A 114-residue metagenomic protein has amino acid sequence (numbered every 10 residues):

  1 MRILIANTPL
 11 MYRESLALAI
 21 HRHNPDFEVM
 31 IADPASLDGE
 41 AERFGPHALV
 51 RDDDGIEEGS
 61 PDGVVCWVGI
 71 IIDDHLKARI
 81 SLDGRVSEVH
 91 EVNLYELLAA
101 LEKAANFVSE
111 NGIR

Functional and structural regions predicted by a protein language model:
M1-L10, L16: Conserved acidic segment of CheY-like receiver
Y12-E14, L37-G39, G55-G59: Short, charged/polar "capping" segments at the starts of alpha-helices and the immediately preceding loops
H21-P46: A short, well-structured beta->alpha microelement
V29-A32, H47-D52, W67-G69: Short, hydrophobic beta-strand segments that form beta-sheet elements in well-ordered domains
P34-S36, R51-I56, I72-H75: Short, polar loop motifs at secondary-structure junctions
E42-D62: Short, structured active-site "lid" loops
G63-R114: Ser/Thr/Gly-rich flexible loops in soluble cytosolic domains mediating phosphotransfer, phosphorylation
